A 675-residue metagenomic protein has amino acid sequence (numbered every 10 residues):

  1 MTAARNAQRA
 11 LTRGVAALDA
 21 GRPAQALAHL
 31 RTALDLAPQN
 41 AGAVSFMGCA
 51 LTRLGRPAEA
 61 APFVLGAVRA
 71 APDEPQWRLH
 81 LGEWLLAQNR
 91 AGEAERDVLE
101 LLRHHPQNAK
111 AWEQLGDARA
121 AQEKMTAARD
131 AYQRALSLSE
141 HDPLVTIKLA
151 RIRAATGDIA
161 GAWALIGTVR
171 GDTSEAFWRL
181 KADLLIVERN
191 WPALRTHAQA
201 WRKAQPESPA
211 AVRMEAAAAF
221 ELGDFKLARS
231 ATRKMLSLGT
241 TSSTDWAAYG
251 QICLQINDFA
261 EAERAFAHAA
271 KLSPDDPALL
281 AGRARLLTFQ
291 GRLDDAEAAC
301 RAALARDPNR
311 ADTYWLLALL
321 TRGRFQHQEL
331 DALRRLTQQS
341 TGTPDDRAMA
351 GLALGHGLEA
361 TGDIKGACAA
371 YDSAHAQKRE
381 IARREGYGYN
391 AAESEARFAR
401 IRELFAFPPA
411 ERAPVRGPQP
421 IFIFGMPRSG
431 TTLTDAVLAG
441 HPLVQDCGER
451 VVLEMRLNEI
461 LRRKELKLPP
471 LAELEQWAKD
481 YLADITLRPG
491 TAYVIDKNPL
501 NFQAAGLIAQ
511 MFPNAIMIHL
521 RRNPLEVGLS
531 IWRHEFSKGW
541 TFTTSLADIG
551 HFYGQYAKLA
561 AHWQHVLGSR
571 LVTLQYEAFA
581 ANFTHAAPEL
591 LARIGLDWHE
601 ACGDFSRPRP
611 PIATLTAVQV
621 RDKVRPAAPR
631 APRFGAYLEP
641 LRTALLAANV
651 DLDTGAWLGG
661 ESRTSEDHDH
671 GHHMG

Functional and structural regions predicted by a protein language model:
A4, P38, P72, P106 (+8 more regions): Short coil turns that delineate tetratricopeptide repeat
A7-Q8, A41-G42, P75-Q76, A109-K110 (+7 more regions): Helix-start (N-cap) detector for alpha-helical repeat units in TPR-like alpha-solenoids, especially tetratricopeptide
D19-A20, R53, A87, A121 (+7 more regions): Register position in tetratricopeptide repeats
Y314-A318, L330-T341, A350-P420, Q476-I485 (+2 more regions): PAPS-dependent sulfotransferases, especially Golgi type II membrane carbohydrate sulfotransferases
A413-F512: Phosphate-binding active sites in nucleotide-utilizing proteins
